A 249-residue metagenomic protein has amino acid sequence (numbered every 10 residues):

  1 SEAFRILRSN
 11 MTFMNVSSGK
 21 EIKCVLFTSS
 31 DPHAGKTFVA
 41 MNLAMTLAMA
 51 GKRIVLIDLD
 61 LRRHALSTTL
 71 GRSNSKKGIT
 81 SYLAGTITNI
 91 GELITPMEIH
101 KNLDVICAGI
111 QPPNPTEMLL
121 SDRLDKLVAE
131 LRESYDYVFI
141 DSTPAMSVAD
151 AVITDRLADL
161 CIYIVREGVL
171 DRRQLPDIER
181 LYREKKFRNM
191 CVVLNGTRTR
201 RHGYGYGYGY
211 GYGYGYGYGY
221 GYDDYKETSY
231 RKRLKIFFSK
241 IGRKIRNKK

Functional and structural regions predicted by a protein language model:
S1-K249: P-loop NTP-binding module
